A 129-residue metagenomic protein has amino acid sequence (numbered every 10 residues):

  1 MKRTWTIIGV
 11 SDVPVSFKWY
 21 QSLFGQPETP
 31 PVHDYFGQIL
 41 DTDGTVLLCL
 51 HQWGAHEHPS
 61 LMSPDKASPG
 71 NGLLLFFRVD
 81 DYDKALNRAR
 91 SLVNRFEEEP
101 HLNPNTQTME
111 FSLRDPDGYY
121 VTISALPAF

Functional and structural regions predicted by a protein language model:
M1-W5, Q26-F76, L86-R114, A125-F129: Vicinal oxygen chelate
V10-V13, P104-T106: Conserved beta-strand-loop-alpha-helix junction that forms the acyl-donor binding cleft
V15-S16, Y82-L86: Short, conserved charged micro-motifs
S16-Q21, A89, G118: Conserved active-site tyrosine of GNAT-family acetyltransferases
